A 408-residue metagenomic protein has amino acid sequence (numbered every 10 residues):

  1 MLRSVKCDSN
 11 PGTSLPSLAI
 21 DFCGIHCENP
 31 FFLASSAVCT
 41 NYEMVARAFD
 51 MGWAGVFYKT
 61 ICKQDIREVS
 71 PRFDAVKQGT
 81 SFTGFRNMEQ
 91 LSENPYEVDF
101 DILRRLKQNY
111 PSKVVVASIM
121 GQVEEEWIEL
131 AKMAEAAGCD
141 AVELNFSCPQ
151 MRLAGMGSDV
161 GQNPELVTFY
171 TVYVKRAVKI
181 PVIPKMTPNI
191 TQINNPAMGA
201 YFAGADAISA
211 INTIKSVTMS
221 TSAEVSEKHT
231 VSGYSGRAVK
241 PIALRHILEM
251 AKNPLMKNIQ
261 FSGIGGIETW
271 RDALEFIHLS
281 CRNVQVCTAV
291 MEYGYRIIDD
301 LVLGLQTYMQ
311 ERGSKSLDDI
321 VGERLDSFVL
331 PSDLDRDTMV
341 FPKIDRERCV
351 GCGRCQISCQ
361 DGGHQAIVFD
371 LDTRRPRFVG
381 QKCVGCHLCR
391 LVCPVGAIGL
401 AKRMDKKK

Functional and structural regions predicted by a protein language model:
L2-V115, M120-E125: N-terminal capping/small domains of soluble enzymes
F31-S35, V56-Y58, V115-I119, V142-L144 (+6 more regions): Hydrophobic faces of well-ordered beta-strands that scaffold small-molecule active sites in alpha/beta enzyme cores
A46-M51, Q122-S262, W270-E275, L279-N283 (+1 more regions): Alpha/beta enzyme core
K59-I61, F146, N212, T288-A289 (+1 more regions): Short secondary-structure boundary segments
E68-S81, M219-S232, A289-R312: C-terminal helical cap(s) of enzyme catalytic domains, especially alpha/beta-barrels
G79-F82, K240, R245, L303-V350 (+2 more regions): Extended, intrinsically disordered, low-complexity segments
F276, R354-D372, L388-D405: Iron-sulfur cluster-binding cysteine motifs and their immediate structural context in ferredoxin-like electron-transfer
R348, S358, Q381-K382, V392: Short pre-active-site segment immediately N-terminal to redox-active cysteine/selenocysteine motifs in thiol-based
